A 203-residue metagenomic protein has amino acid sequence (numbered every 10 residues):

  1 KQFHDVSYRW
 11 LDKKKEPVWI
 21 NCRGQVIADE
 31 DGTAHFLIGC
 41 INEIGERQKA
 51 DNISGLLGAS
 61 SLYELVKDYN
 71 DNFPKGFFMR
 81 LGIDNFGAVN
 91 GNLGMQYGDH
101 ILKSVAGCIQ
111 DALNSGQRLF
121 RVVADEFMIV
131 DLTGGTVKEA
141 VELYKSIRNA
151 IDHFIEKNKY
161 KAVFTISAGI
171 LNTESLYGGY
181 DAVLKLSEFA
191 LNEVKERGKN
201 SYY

Functional and structural regions predicted by a protein language model:
K1-V6: PAS/PAS-like sensory domains
R9-K15, A28: PAS-family sensory domains
C22-L37: Short loop/turn elements at sensory-signaling interfaces that couple input to output
E30, V130-A140, N158-K161, T165-V183: Catalytic strand-loop-helix junctions within cyclic-nucleotide turnover domains
L37-C40, F78: Sensory beta-sandwich core in regulatory modules of signaling proteins
Q48-F77, D84-D111, F120-A124, M128-I129 (+3 more regions): Conserved long alpha-helical elements within nucleotide-processing catalytic cores of c-di-GMP signaling and class III
Q117-V122, A162: A short pre-motif secondary-structure segment
K185-Y203: Catalytic/regulatory signature loops of cyclic-dinucleotide turnover enzymes and related class III nucleotidyl cyclases
